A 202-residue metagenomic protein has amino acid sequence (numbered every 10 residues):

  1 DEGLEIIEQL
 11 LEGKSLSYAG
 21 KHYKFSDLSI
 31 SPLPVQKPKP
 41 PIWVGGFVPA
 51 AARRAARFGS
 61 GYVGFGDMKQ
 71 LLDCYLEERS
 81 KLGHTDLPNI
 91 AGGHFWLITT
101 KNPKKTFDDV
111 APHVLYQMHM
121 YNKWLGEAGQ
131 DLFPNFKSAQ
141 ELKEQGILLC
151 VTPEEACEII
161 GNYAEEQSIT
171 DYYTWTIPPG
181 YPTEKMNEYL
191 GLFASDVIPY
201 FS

Functional and structural regions predicted by a protein language model:
D1-S202: Active-site-adjacent structural elements that line small-molecule/cofactor binding pockets in enzymes
